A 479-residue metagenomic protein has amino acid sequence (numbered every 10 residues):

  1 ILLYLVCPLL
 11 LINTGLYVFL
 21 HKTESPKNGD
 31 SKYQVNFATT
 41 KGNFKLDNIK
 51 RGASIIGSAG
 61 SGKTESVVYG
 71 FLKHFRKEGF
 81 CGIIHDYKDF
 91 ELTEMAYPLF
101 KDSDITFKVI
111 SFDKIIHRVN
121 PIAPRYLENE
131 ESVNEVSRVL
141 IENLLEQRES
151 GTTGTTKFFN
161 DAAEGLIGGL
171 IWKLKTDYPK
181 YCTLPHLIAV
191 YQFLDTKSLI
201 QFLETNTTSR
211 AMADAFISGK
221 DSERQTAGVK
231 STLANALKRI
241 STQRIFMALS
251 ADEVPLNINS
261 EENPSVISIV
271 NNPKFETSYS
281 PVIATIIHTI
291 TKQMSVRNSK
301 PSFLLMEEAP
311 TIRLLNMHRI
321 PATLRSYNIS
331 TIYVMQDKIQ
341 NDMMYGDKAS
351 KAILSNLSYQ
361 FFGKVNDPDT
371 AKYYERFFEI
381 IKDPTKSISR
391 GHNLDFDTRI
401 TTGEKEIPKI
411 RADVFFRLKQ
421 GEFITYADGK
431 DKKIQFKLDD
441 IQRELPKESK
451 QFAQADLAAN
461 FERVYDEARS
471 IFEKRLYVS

Functional and structural regions predicted by a protein language model:
L2-D47: Pre-P-loop entry segment of helicase/translocase ATPase cores
K22-G29, F44-I329, V414-Q435, D439-S479: P-loop NTPase motor domains
P321-T323, Y327-I424: Conserved ATP-driven motor cores of ASCE-family P-loop NTPases powering translocation/secretion/packaging/pilus
